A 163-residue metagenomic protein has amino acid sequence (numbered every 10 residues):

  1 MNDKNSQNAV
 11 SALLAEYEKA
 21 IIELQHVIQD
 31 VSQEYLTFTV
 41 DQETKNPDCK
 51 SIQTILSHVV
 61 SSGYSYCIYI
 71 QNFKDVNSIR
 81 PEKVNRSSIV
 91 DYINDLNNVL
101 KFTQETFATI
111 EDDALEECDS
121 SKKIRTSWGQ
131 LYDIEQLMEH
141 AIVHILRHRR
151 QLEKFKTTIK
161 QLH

Functional and structural regions predicted by a protein language model:
M1-I22: Extreme N-terminal tail/first-helix region
L14, E18, Q25, Q29 (+3 more regions): Class I S-adenosyl-L-methionine
L14, E18-I21, C49, L56 (+3 more regions): Generic structural concept
A20-D30, E34, S62-S65, V99 (+2 more regions): Amphipathic, well-ordered alpha-helical segments in soluble domains
I21-I22, Q33-Y35, Q42, N94-D95 (+3 more regions): Small-residue-biased structural context
Q25-Q29, N85-S121, Y132-L146: Acidic/histidine-rich alpha-helical segments that form the ligand environment of transition-metal centers
D30-T37, A108-E117, K154-H163: Surface-exposed helix-capping loop/turn segments at secondary-structure junctions
F38-E82, K122-H163: Short, contiguous alpha-helical
